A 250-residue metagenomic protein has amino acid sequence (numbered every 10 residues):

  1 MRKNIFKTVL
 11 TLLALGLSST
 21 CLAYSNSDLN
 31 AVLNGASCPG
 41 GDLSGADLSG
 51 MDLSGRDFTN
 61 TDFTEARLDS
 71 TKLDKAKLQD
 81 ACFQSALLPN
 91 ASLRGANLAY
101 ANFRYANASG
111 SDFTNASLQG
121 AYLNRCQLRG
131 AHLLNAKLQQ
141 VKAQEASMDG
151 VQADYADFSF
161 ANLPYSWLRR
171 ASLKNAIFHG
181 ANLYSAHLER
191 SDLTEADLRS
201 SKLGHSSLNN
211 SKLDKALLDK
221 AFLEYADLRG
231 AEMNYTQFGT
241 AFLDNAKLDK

Functional and structural regions predicted by a protein language model:
M1-V9: Bacterial N-terminal signal peptides that target proteins for export
L10-A14: Hydrophobic helical h-region of N-terminal Sec-dependent signal peptides in bacterial secretory/periplasmic proteins
S18-T20: N-terminal signal peptide c-region/cleavage motif recognized by signal peptidases
Y24-K250: Tandem repeat scaffolds
